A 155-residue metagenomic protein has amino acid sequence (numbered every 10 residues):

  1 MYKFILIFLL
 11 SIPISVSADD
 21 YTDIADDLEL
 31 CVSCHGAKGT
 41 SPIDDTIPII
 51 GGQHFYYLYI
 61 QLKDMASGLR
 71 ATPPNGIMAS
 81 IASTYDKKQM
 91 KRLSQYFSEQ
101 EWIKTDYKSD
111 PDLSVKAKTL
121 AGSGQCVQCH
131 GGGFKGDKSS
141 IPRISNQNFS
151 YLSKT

Functional and structural regions predicted by a protein language model:
M1-I7: Sec-dependent signal peptide recognition, specifically the positively charged N-region followed immediately by
S11-S15: N-terminal signal peptide c-region/cleavage motif recognized by signal peptidases
A18-T40, K88, S109-F134: Sequence/structural segment immediately N-terminal to covalent heme-attachment motifs in c-type and related
I24, G39-A71, A79-T84, K118 (+1 more regions): Gly/Gly-Pro-rich "capping" loops immediately C-terminal to redox-active cysteine motifs in periplasmic/lumenal
M65, Y96-F97, A121: Conserved hydrophobic/aromatic "anchor" residues that stabilize well-ordered secondary structure elements
S83-T105, S150: C-terminal capping alpha-helices of c-type cytochrome domains
K104-Y107, G136: Short, structured loop/turn "capping" segments at alpha-beta junctions
